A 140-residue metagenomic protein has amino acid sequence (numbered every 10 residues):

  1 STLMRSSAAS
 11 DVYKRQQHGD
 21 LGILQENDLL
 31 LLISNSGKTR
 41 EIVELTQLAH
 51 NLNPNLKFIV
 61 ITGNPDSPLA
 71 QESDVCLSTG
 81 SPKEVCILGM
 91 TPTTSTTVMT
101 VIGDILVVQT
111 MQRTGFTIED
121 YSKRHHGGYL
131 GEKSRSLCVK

Functional and structural regions predicted by a protein language model:
S1-A9, Y13: Single conserved hydrophobic/aromatic residue that forms the stacking wall/gate of nucleotide- or nucleobase-binding
T2-L3, Q17-G22, D66-S67: Short, flexible, glycine/charge-rich loop motifs used to bind or transfer phosphoryl groups or to couple energy/partner
S6, L24-Q25, A70: A short, aliphatic-rich alpha-helical micro-motif
S10-R40: Glycine-rich oxoanion-binding loops at beta->alpha junctions
D28-P68: A generic, well-ordered mixed alpha/beta core segment in the N-terminal half of proteins
L31, L106, K140: Terminal peptide-recognition signature
T62-E119, R124: Short alpha-helices
K123-K140: Accessory alpha-helical/coil subdomains and C-terminal extensions that flank or cap enzyme catalytic cores
